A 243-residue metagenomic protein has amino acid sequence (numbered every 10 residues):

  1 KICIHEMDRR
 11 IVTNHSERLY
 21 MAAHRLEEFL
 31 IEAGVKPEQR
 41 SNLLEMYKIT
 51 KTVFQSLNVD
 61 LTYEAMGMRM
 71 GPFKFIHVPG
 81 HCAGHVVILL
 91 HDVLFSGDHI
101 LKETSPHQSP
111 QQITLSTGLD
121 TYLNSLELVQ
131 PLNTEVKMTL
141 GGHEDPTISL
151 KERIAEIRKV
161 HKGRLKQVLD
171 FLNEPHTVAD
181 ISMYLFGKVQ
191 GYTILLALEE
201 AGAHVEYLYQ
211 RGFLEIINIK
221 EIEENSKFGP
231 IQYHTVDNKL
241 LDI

Functional and structural regions predicted by a protein language model:
K1-A65: Active-site HxH/HxHxD metal-binding segment of metal-dependent hydrolases
I2-I4, G97, I157, T193: Short hydrophobic/aromatic-enriched beta-strand-loop microsegments
M7, M68-F73, D92-V93: Well-ordered beta-strand scaffold positions
S16, E152-R153, Y192-L195: Short, solvent-exposed loop/turn segments at secondary-structure boundaries
M46-V53, K74-L165, V178: Metallo-beta-lactamase
E64, R69, V78-C82, I243: A short catalytic or substrate-binding loop motif that flags glycine-/basic-rich loops and adjacent residues that bind
K166-I243: C-terminal regulatory/interaction regions
